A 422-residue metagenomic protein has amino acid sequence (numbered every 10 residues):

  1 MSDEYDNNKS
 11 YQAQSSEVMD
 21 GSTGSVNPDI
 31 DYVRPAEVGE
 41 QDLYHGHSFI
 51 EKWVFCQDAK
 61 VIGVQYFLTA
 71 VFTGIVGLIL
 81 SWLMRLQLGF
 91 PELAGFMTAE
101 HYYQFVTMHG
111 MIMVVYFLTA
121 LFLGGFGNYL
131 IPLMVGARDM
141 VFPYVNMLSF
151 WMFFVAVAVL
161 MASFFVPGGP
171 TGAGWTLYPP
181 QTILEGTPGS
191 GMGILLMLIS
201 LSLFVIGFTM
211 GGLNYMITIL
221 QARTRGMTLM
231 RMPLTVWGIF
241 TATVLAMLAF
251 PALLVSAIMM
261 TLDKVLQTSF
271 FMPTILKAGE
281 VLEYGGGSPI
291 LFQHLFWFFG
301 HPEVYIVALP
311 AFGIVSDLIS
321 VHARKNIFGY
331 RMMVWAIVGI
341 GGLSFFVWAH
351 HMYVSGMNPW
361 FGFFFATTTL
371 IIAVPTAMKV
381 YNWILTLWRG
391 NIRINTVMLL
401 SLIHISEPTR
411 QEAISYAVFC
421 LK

Functional and structural regions predicted by a protein language model:
S2-V61, L78-Q104, L121-S149, M161-S190 (+6 more regions): Membrane-interfacial helix termini and the short, flexible loops that connect transmembrane helices in multi-pass
K60-L68: Membrane-interface helix starts
A99-I112, P180-L201, A278-G279, P289-E303 (+1 more regions): Short aromatic-rich membrane-water interface segments that cap or initiate transmembrane helices in multi-pass membrane
T119-A120, I199-N214, F296-F312, T369-T376: Hydrophobic, membrane-embedded alpha-helices of multi-pass small-molecule transporters
A120, W151-P167, E185, M192-G211 (+1 more regions): Helix-loop-helix module between adjacent transmembrane segments
V145-A156, W237-V244, V334-G342, L400-L402: Transmembrane alpha-helical segments of multi-pass membrane proteins
G286-L295, V307, S406, R410: Membrane-interfacial catalytic/cofactor-binding modules of polytopic membrane enzymes
I403-K422: Single conserved hydrophobic/aromatic residue that forms the stacking wall/gate of nucleotide- or nucleobase-binding
